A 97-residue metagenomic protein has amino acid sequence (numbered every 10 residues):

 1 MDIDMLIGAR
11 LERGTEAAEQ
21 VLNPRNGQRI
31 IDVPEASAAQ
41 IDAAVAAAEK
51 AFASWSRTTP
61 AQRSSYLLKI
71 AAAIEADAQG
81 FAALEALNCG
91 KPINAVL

Functional and structural regions predicted by a protein language model:
M1-D32, S65, K69: Terminal low-complexity tails and localization/encapsulation signals of metabolic enzymes
I30-L97: Glycine-rich loop-to-alpha-helix module at the N-terminal edge of alpha/beta enzyme cores
